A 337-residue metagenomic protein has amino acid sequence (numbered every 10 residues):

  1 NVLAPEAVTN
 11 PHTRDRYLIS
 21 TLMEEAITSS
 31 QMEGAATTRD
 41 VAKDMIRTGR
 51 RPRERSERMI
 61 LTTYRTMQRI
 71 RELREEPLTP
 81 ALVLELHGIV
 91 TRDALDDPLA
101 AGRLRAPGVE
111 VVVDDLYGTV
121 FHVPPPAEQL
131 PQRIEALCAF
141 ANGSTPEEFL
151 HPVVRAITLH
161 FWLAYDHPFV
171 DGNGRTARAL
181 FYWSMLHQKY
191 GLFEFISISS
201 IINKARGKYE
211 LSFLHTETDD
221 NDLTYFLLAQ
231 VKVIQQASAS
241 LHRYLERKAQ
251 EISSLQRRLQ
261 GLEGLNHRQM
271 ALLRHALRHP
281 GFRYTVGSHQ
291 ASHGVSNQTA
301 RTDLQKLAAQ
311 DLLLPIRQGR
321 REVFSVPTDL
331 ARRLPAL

Functional and structural regions predicted by a protein language model:
N1-L337: FIC/Doc superfamily catalytic core
